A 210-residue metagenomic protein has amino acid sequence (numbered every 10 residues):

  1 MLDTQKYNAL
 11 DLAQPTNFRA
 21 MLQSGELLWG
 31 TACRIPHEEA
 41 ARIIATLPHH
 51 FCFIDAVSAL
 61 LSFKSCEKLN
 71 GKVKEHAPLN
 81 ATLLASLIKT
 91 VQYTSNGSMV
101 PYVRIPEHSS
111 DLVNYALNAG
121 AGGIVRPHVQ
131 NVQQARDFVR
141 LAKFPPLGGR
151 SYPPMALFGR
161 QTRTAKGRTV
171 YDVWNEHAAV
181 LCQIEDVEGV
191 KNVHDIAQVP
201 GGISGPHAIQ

Functional and structural regions predicted by a protein language model:
M1-A32, T164-E176: N-terminal amphipathic alpha-helix/helix-capping segment at the start of soluble metabolic enzymes
L12-P15, H37-E38, F63, A81 (+3 more regions): Structural motif corresponding to alpha-helix initiation and N-cap regions
N17, F63-P106, S110, N114-L117 (+2 more regions): Alpha-helix-loop-beta-strand connector modules within alpha/beta enzyme cores
N17-I54, L60-S62, E75-P78, I88-V91: N-terminal capping/small domains of soluble enzymes
L28-C33, C52-I54, M99-I105, I124-R126 (+2 more regions): Hydrophobic faces of well-ordered beta-strands that scaffold small-molecule active sites in alpha/beta enzyme cores
C33-L47, E107-Y115, V187-P200: Short, acidic/polar
A56-A59, P106-E107, V129-N131: Short, ordered loop/turn segments at secondary-structure junctions
D111, A119, G123-Q210: Conserved anion-binding
